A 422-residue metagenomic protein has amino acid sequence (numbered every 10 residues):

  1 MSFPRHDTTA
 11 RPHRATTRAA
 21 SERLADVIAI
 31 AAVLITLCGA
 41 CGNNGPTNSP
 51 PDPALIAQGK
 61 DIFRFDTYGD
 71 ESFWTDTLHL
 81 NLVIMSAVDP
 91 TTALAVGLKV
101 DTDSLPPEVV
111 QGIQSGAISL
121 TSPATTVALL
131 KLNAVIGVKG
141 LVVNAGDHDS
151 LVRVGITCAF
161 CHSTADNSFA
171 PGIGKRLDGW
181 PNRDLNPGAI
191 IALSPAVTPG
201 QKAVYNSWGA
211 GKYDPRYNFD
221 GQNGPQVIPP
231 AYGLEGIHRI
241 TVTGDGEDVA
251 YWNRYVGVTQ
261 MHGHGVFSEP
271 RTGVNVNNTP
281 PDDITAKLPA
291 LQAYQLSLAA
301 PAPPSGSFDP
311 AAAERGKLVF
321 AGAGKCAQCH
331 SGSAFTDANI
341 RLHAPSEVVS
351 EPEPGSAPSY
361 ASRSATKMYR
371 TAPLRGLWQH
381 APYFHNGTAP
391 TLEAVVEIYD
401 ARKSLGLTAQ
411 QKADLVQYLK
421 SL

Functional and structural regions predicted by a protein language model:
S2-E22, D26-A29, C38-L422: Periplasmic c-type cytochrome electron-transfer domains
A32-V33: Hydrophobic membrane-insertion alpha-helices, especially the h-region of bacterial N-terminal signal peptides
